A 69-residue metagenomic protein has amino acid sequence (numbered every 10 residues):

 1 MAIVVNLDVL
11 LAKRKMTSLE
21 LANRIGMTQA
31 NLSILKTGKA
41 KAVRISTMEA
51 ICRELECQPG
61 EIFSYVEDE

Functional and structural regions predicted by a protein language model:
M1-M16: A short, Lys/Arg-rich alpha-helix, primarily the initiator
D8, L19, E49: Residues within the helices of the helix-turn-helix
V9, I34, K41, F63-E69: Short, charged recognition helix plus adjacent turn of helix-turn-helix-like nucleic-acid-binding domains
L11, A22, C52: The alpha-helix within a helix-turn-helix
K15, A42-I45: Residue at a beta-strand N-cap/secondary-structure junction
M16-I34: Short alpha-helical DNA-recognition segment
S46-E61: DNA major-groove recognition helix of helix-turn-helix/homeodomain DNA-binding modules
